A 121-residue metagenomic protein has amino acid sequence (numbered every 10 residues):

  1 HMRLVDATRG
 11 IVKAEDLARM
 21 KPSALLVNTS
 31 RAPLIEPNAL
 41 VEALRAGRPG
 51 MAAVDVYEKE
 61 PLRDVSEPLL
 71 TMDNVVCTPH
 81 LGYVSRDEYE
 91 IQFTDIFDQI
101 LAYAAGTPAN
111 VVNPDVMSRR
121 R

Functional and structural regions predicted by a protein language model:
H1-I11, N28: Rossmann-like NAD(P)-binding element
I11-E15, I96: Charged helix-capping and loop-helix junction motifs
S23-R121: Rossmann-like dinucleotide-binding domain for NAD(H)/NADP(H)
